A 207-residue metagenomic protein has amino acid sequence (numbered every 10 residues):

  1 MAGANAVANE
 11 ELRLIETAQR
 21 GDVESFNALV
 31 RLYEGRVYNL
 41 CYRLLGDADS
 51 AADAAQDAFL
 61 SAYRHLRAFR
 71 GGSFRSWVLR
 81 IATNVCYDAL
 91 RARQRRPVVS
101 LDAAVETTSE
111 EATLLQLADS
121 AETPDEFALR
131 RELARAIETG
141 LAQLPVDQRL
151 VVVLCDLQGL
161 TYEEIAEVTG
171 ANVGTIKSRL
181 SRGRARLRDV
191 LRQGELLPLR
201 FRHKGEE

Functional and structural regions predicted by a protein language model:
A2-N5, T107-T139: Acidic, proline/glycine-rich intrinsically disordered inter-domain spacer in sigma factors
N9, R135-T175: Helix-turn-helix DNA-binding module
I15-Y38: A short, charge-rich alpha-helical start-of-domain segment used by transcription regulators
Q19-R20, G46, D57-F74, A92-Q94: Sigma70-family region 2
V30-A48, H65, L141, Q193: Amphipathic, Lys/Arg- and hydrophobic-enriched alpha-helical face
N39, D53-L60, R64, S73-N84: Structural recognition of an alpha-helix C-terminal capping motif at a helix-to-coil junction
A68, T83-L101, Q193: Arg/Lys-rich amphipathic alpha helix in sigma70-family domain 2
R91-Q94, R149, R184-R202: Short, Lys/Arg-enriched C-terminal cap helix and immediately downstream tail that follows
